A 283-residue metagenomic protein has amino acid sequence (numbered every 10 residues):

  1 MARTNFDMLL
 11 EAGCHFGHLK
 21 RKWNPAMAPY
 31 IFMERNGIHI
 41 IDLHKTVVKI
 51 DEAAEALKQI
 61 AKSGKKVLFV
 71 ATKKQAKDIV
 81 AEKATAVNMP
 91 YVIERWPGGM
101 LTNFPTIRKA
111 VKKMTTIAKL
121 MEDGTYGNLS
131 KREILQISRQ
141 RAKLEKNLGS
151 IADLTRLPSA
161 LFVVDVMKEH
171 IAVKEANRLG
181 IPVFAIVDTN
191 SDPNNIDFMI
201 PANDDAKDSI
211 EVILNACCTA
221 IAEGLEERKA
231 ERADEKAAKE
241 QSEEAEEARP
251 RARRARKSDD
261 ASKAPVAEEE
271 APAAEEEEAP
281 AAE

Functional and structural regions predicted by a protein language model:
M1-K66, T72-K73, K77-L120, K131-I134 (+2 more regions): N-terminal cationic and glycine-rich segments that engage phosphates or anionic surfaces
G13, F69, L161, I213: Residue-level signature of catalytic and energy-coupling elements of molecular machines, predominantly ATP/GTP-dependent
V70-K73, V163-D165: Short His-Asn-centered micro-motif
Q75-A76, K168, D205: Glycine-/small-residue-rich active-site loops that bind phosphorylated ligands and cofactors
V87, V92-N194, A202: Long, charge-patterned amphipathic alpha-helical coiled-coil/hairpin "stalk" segments used as oligomerization
I171-D234: Short glycine/threonine-rich loop/turn motifs
Q241-E246, A261-E283: D/E-rich low-complexity acidic segments and tails
R254-S262: Intrinsically disordered, low-complexity Ser/Pro/Thr-rich segments that encode short linear phospho-regulatory motifs
